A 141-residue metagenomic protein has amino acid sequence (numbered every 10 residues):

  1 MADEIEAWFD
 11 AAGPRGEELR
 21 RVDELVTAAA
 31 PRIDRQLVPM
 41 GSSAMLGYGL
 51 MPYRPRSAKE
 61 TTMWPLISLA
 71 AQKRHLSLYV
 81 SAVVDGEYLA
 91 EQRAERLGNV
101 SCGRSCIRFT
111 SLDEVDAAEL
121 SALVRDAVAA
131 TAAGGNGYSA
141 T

Functional and structural regions predicted by a protein language model:
M1-T141: Charge-dense, helix-prone N-terminal extensions
